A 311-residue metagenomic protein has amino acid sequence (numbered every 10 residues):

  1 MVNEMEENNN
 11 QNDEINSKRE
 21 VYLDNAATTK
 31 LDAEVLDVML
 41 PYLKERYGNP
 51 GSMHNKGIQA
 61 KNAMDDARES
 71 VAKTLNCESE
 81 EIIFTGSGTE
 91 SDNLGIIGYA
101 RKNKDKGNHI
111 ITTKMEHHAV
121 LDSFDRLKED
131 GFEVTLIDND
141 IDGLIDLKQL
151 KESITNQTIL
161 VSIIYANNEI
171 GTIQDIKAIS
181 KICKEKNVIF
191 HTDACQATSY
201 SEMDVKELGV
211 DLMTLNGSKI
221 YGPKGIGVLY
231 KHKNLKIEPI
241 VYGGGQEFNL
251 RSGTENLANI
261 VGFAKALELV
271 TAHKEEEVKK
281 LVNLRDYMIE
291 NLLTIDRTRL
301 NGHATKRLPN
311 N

Functional and structural regions predicted by a protein language model:
M1-N311: Pyridoxal 5′-phosphate
